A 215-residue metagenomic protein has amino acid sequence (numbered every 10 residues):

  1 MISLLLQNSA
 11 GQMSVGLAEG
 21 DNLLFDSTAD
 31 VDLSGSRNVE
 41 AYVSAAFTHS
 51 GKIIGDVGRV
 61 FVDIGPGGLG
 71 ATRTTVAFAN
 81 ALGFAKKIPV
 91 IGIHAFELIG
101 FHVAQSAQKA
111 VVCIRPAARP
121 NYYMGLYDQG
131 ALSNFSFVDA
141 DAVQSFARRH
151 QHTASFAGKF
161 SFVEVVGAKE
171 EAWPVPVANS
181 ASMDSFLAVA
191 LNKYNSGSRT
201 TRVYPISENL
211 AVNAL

Functional and structural regions predicted by a protein language model:
M1-N22, S34, I91, A95-L215: Oxyanion-binding and handling regions
M1-P66: N-terminal beta-alpha supersecondary unit
D30-N38, L69-R73, A77, A181: Residues at secondary-structure transition points
N38-A41, A77, A81, L98 (+1 more regions): Short amphipathic alpha-helical face segments that pack within enzyme cores and frequently flank/anchor catalytic
S44-A45, F84, V189-N192: Short glycine/serine- and small hydrophobic-enriched flexible loop segments
K52, F84, V103-Q105: Short, charge-rich binding segments
R59-V90: DPxDG-like acidic metal-binding loop motif
